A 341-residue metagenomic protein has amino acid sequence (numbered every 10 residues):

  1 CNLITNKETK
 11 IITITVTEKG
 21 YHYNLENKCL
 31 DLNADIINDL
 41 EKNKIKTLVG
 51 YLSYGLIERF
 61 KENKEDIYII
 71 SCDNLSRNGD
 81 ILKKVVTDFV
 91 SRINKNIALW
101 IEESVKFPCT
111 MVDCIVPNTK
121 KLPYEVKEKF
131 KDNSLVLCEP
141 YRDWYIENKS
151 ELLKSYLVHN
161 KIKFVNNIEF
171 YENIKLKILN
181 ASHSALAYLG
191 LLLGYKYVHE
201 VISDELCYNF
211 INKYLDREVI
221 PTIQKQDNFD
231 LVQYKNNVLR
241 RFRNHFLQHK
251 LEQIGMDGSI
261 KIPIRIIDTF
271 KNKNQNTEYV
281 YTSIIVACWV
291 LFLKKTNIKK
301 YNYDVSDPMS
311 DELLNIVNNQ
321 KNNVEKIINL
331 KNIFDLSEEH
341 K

Functional and structural regions predicted by a protein language model:
C1-K341: Substrate/ligand-engaging "lid" and interaction regions
